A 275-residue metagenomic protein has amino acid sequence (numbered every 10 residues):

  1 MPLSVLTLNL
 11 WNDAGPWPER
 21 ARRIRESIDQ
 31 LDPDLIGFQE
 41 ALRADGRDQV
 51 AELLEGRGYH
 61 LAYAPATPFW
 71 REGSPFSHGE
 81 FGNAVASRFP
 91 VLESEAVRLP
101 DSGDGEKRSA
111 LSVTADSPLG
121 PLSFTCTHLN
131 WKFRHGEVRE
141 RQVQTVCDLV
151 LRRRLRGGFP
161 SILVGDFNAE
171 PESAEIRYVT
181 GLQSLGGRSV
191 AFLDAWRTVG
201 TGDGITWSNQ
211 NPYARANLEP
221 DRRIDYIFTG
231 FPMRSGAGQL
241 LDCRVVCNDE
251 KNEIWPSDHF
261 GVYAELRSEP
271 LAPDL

Functional and structural regions predicted by a protein language model:
S4-L10, I24-V50, A86, V113 (+5 more regions): Active-site beta-strand/loop signature of hydrolases that rely on acidic residues for catalysis
V5-A21, R71-F76, N130-V138: Acidic/histidine-rich helix-loop elements that form or flank divalent-metal/phosphate-binding sites at the catalytic
D13-G15, R43-G46, W70-R71, K132-R134 (+2 more regions): Active-site environment of divalent metal-dependent phosphoester hydrolases
D13-W17, E95, D203-T206: Short, solvent-exposed loop/turn elements at domain surfaces
W17, L35-L129, Y226, L241-D242: Structured beta-strand-rich core segments of catalytic domains in phosphoester-bond hydrolases
A21-R22, R139-C147: Charged helix-capping and loop-helix junction motifs
A96-V97, T125-C126, H135-V138, A174-I176: A short secondary-structure junction signal
R98, S102, L151-S161, A169-L275: Metal-dependent phosphoester-hydrolase catalytic domains
